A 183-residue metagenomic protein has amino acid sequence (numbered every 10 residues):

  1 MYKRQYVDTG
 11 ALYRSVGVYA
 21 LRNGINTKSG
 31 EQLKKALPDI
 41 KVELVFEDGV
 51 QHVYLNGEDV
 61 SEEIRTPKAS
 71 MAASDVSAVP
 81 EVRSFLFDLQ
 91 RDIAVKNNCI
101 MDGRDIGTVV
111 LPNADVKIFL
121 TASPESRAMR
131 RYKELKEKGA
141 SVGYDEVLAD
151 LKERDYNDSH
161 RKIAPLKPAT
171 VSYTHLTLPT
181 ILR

Functional and structural regions predicted by a protein language model:
M1-Q5, T174-T180: Conserved small/polar residues in nucleotide/adenosyl-binding loops
Q5-I64: N-terminal phosphate/diphosphate-binding loop that engages ATP/GTP or pyrophosphate donors across diverse enzyme folds
V7, V116-I118, Y173-H175: Hydrophobic/aromatic beta-strand patches that form the interior of the parallel beta-sheet core in alpha/beta enzyme
G10, G57, L86, I100 (+1 more regions): Residue-level signal for inorganic ion chemistry
R14, V18, E31, K35-P38 (+8 more regions): Solvent-exposed alpha-helical segments within well-ordered globular domains of core cellular machineries
A36, V45-E47, Q90-K96, R104 (+3 more regions): Small-molecule kinase domains that catalyze NTP-dependent phosphoryl transfer to phosphate-bearing small molecules
S61, S70, S77, E81-K138: ATP-dependent NMP and nucleoside kinases share a basic, alpha-helical "lid"
